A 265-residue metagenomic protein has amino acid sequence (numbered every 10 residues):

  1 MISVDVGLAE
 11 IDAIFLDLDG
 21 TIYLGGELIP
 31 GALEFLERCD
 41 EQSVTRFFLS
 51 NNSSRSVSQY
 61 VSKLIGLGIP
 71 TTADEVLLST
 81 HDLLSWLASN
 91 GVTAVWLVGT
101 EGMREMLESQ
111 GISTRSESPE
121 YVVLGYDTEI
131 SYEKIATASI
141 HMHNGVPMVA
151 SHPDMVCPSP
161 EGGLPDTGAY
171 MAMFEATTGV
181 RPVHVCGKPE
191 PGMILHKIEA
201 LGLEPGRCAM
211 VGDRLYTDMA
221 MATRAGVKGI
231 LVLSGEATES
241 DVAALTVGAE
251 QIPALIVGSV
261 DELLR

Functional and structural regions predicted by a protein language model:
M1-L16, Y23-E41, R55-L77, H81-R265: Asp-based, Mg2+/Mn2+-dependent phosphohydrolase catalytic module
T45: Conserved phosphate-binding loops in N-terminal lobes of ATP-dependent enzymes of the actin/Hsp70/sugar-kinase
N52: Conserved phosphate/oxyanion-binding catalytic-loop motifs
